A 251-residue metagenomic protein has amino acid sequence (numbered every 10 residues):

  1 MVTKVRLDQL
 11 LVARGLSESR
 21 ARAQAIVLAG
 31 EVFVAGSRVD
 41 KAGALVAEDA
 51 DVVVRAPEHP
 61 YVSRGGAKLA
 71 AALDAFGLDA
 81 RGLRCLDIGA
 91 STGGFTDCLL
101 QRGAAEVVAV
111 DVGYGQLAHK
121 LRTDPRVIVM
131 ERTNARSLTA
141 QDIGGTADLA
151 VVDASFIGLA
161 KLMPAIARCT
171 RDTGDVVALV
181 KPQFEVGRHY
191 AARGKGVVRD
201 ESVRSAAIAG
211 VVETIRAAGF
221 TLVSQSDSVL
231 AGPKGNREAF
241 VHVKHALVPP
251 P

Functional and structural regions predicted by a protein language model:
M1-E48: A basic, amphipathic helix-loop patch mediating RNA/tRNA/ribosome contacts
V32, A105-V108: Short beta-strand element of Class I
R81-S91: Conserved class I S-adenosyl-L-methionine
C98-E106: Conserved S-adenosyl-L-methionine
V108-K161: S-adenosyl-L-methionine
A160-V176: A short glycine-rich, Lys/Arg-flanked "PGG" loop and its adjoining helix->strand segment in the class I
P182-R199: Short, glycine-/aromatic-enriched active-site segment of Class I SAM-dependent methyltransferases
L230-P251: Core SAM-dependent methyltransferase catalytic element
